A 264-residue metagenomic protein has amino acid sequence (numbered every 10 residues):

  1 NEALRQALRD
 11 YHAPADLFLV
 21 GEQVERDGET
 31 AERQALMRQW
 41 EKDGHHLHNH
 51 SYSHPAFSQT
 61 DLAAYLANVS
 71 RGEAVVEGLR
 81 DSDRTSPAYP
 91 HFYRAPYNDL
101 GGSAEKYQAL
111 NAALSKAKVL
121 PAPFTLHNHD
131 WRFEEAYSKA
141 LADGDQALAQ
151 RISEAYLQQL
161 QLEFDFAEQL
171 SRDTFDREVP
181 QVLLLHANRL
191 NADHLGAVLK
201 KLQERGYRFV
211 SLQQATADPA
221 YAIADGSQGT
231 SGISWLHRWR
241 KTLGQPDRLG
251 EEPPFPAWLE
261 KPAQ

Functional and structural regions predicted by a protein language model:
N1-N98, S103, L183, K201: Active-site beta->alpha N-cap acidic-glycine motif
A15, E25, P123, R189-Q264: C-terminal domain-boundary segment and adjacent tail
L19-Q23, S51-S53, Y97, T125-N128 (+3 more regions): A mature extracytoplasmic/lumenal domain signature
A31-R33, A63-Y65, A136-A140, I223-Q228: Short low-complexity, flexible loop/linker segments enriched in glycine and/or proline with clustered acidic
E41-N49, E73-R80, Q146-F164, I233-F255 (+1 more regions): Short, basic, helix/turn surface patches
D43-L47, S115-L120: Glycine-enriched alpha-helix->loop->beta-strand junction motifs that scaffold or abut catalytic
P55-D81, S103-A117, T125-R177, N191-H194: Alpha-helical scaffold elements lining the catalytic groove of polysaccharide deacetylases
V179-L185: Generic beta-sheet signal
